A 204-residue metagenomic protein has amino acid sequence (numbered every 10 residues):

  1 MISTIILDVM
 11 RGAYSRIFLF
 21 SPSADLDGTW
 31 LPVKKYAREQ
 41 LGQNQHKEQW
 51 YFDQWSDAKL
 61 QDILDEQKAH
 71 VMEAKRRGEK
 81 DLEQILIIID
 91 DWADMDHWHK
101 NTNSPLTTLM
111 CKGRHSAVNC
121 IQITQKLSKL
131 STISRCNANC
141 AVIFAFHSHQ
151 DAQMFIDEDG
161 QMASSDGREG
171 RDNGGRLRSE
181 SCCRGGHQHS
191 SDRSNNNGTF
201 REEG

Functional and structural regions predicted by a protein language model:
M1-S15, P22-P32, R38, Q54-A163: Conserved P-loop NTPase motor cores
I6, R171-R176: Short proline/glycine-enriched turn/loop segments at secondary-structure junctions
L19, I89, G186-Q188: Hydrophobic side chains in beta-strands
Y36-D53: Nucleotide-state-sensitive switch-loop elements of NTP-binding domains
Q43, R176-G204: Conserved P-loop NTPase motor module
K47, L82-Q84, S179-S181: Sequence-level motif detector for i,i+2 pairs with an aromatic at +2
G167-R168: Low-complexity, highly charged intrinsically disordered N-terminal segments that act as targeting/localization
